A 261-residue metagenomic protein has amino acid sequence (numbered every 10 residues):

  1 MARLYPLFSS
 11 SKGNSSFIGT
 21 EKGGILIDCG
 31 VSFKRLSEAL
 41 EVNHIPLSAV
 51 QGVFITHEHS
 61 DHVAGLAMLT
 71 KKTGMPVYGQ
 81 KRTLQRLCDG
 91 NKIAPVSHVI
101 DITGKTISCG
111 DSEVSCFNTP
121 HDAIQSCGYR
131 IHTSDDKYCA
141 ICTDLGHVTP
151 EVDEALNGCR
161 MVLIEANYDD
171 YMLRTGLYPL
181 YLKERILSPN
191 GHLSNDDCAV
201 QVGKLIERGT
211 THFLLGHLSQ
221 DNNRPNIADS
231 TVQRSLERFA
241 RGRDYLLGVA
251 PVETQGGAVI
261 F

Functional and structural regions predicted by a protein language model:
M1-N43, C127-D144, M161: Conserved beta-strand hairpin/beta-sheet module of binuclear metal-dependent hydrolase folds, prominently
Y5-S15, E58-L66, C116: Structured catalytic core of nucleotide-sugar glycosyltransferases
I27-G30, Q51-E58, Y78-K81, A140-T143 (+3 more regions): Active-site neighborhood of phospho(di)ester-bond hydrolases with catalytic His/Asp-centered motifs
F33-G79: Active-site metal-binding motif and surrounding structural segment of the metallo-beta-lactamase
H59-V63, L84-R86, A123-I124, V148-P150 (+2 more regions): Active-site environment of divalent metal-dependent phosphoester hydrolases
A64-T73, C88-G90, N223-S230: Metal-dependent catalytic neighborhoods of phosphoester/phosphodiester hydrolases
K81-D136: Metallo-beta-lactamase
P150-V249: Cap/insert and terminal regions of metallo-dependent hydrolase folds
